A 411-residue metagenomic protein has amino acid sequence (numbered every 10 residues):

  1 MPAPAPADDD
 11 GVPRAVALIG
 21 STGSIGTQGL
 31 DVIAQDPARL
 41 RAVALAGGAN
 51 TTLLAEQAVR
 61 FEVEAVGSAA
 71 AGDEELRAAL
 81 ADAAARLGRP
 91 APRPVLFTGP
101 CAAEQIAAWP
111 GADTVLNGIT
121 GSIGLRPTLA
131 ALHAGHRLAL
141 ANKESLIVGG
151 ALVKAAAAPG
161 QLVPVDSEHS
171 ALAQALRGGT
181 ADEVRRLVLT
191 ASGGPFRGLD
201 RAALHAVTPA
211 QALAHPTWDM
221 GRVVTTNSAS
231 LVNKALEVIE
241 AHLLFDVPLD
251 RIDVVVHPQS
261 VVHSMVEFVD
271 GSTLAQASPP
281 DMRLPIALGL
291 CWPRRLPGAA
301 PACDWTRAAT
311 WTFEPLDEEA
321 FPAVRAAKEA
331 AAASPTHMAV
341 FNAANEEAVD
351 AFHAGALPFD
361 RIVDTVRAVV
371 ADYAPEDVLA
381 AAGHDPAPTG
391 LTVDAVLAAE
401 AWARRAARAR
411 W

Functional and structural regions predicted by a protein language model:
M1-W411: Catalytic, metal-anchored helix/loop core of enzyme active sites in primary metabolism
